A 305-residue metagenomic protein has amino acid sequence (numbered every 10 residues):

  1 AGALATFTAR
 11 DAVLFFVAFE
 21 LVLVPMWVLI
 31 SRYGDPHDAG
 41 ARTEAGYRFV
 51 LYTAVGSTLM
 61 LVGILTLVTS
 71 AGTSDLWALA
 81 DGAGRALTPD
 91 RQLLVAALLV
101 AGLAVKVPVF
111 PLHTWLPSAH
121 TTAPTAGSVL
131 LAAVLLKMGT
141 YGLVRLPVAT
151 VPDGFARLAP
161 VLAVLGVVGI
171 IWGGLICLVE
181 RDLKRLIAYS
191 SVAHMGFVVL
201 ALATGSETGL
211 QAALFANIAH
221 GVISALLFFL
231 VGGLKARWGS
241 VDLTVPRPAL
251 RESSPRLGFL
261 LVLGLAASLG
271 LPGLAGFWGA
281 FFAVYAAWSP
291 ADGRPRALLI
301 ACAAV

Functional and structural regions predicted by a protein language model:
G2-L87, C177-Y189, A193-L243: Alpha-helical multi-pass transmembrane bundles of energy-transducing inner-membrane proteins
F7, W27, A101-A104, G169-I170 (+3 more regions): Alpha-helical transmembrane segments of multi-pass membrane proteins
A12-P25, D90-V105, D153-V168, N217-V222: Structural signature of hydrophobic alpha-helical transmembrane segments
A41-L51, S57-H113, S118, L143 (+4 more regions): Juxtamembrane/interfacial segments at transmembrane-helix boundaries in multi-pass membrane proteins
V50-A54, V129-L135, I187-S191, A213-G221 (+3 more regions): Transmembrane helix-bundle signature of multi-pass membrane transporters/permeases
T122-P124, S128: Solvent-exposed interhelical
L136, T140, V148-A149, W172-E180 (+1 more regions): Membrane-embedded translocation segments of transport machinery
R294-V305: Alpha-helical transmembrane segments of multi-pass integral membrane proteins
